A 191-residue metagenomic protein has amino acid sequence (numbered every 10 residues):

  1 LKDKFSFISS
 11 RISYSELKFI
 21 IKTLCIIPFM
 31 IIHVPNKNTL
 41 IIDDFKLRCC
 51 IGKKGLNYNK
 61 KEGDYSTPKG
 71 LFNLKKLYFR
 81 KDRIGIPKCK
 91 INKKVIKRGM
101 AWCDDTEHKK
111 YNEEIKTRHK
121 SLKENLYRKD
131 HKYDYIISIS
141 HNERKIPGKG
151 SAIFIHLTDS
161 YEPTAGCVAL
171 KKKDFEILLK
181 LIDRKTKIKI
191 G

Functional and structural regions predicted by a protein language model:
K2-F19, C25: Low-acidity, Ser/Thr- and Arg-rich intrinsically disordered low-complexity segments
I27-A165, K172-G191: Cell wall/extracellular polymer interaction/catalysis modules
